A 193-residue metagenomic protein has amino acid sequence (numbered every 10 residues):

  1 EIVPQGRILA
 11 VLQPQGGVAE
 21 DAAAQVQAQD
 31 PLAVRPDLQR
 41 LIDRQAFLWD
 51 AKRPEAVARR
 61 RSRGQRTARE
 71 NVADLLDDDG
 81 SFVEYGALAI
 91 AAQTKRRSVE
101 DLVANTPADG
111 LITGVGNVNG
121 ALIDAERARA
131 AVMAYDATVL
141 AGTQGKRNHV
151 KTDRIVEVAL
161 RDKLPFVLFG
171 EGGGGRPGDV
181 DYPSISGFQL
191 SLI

Functional and structural regions predicted by a protein language model:
E1-A23: Short hydrophobic beta/alpha edge segments that flank linear recognition/processing sites
A24-I193: Terminal-region recognition feature
